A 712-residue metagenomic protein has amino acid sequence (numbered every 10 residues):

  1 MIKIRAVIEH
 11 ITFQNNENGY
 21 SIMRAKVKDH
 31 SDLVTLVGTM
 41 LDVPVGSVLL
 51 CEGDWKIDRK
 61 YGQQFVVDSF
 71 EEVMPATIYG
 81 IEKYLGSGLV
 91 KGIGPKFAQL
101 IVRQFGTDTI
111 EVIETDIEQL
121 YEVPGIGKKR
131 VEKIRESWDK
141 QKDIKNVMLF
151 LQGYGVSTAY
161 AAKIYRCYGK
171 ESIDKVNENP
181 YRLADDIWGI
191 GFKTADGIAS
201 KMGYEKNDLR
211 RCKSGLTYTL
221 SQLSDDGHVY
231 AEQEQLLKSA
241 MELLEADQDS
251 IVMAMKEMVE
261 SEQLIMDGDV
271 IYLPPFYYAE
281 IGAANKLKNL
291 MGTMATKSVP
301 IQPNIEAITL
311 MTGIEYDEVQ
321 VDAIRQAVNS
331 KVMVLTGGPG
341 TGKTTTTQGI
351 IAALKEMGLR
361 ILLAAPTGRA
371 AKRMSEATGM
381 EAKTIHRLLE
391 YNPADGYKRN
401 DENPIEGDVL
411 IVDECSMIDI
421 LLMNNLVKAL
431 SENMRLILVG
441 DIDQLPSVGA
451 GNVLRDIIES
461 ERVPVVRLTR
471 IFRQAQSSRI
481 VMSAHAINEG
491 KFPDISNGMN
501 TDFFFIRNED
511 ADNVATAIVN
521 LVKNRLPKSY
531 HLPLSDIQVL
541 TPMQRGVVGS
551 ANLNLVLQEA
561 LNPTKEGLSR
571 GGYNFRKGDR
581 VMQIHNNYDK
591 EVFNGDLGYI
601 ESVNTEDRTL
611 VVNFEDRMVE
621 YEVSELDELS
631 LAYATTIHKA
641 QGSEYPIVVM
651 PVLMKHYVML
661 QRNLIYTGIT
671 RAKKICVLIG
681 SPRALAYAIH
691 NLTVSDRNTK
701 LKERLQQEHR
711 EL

Functional and structural regions predicted by a protein language model:
M1-N15, G53, I600-E601: Structural detector for short beta-strands of small beta-barrel domains
Q14-A25, E606-V611: Short aromatic-glycine-enriched beta-strand elements
Y20-A25, D29, L33-L36, P44-V270 (+8 more regions): Accessory alpha-helical DNA-binding modules that contact the DNA backbone or grooves
Y230, E242, I265, D269-L410 (+3 more regions): ASCE P-loop NTPase motor cores of helicases and related translocases
A394-D408, D419, V427-M434, L534 (+1 more regions): Short basic/glycine-enriched coil/helix segment immediately N-terminal to the Walker B
E414, G440: Walker B catalytic acidic pair
I442-K590: Conserved helicase motor core of P-loop NTPases
D596-L712: C-terminal accessory regions
